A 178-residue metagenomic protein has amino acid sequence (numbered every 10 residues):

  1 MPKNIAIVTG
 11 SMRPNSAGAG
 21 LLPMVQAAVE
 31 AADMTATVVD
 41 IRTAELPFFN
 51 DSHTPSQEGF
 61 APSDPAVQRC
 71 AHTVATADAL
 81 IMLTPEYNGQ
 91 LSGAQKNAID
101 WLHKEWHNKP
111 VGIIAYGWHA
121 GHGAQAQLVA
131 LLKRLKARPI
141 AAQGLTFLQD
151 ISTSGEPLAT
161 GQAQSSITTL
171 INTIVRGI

Functional and structural regions predicted by a protein language model:
M1-T84, Q90-N97, P157-R176: N-terminal beta1-alpha1-beta2 submodule of the flavodoxin-like/Rossmannoid cofactor-binding fold
N4, W106-N108, G155: Glycine-rich NAD(P)-binding loop of Rossmann-like domains
A28, H103, L131: Hydrophobic/aromatic ligand-binding patch that stacks against planar heteroaromatic rings of cofactors or nucleotides
V39-N50, R134-G155: Mobile beta-alpha loop/short-helix "lid" or hinge segments that flank ligand
N88-G89, A120: Glycine-rich nucleotide phosphate-binding loop and flanking beta-alpha elements of Rossmann-like dinucleotide-binding
S92-N108: Rossmann-fold NAD(P) dinucleotide-binding segment
H107-L148, Q162: Short, glycine-/small-residue-rich phosphate/pyrophosphate-handling segment
L132, K136, I171-I178: Structural signal for hydrophobic packing residues in well-ordered secondary-structure cores of soluble enzyme domains
